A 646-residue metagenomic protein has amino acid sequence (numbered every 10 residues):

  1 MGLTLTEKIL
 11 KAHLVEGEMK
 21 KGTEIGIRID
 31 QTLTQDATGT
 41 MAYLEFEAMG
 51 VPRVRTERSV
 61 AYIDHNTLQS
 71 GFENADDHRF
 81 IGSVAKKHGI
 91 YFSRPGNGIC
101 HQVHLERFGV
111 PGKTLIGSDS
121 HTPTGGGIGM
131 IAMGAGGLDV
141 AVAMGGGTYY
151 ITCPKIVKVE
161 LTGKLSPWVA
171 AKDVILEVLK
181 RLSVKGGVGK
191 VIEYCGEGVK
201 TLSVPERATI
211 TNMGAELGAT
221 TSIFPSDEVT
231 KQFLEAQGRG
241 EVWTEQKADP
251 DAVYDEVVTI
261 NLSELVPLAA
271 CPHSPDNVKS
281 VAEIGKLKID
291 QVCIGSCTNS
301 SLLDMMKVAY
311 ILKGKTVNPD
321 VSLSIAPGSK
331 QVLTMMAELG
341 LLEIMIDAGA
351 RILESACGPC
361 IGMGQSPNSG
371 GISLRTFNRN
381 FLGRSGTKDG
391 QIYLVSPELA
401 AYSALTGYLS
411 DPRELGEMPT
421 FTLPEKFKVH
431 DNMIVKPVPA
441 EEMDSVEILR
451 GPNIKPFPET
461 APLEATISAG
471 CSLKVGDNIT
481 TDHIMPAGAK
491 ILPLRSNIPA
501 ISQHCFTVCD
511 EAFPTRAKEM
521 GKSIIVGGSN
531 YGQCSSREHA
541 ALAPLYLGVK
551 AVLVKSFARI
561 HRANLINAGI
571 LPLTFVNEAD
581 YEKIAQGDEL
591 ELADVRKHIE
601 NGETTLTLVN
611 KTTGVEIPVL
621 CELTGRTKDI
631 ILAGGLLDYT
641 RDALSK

Functional and structural regions predicted by a protein language model:
M1-K646: Fe-S-dependent hydro-lyases/dehydratases of central metabolism
